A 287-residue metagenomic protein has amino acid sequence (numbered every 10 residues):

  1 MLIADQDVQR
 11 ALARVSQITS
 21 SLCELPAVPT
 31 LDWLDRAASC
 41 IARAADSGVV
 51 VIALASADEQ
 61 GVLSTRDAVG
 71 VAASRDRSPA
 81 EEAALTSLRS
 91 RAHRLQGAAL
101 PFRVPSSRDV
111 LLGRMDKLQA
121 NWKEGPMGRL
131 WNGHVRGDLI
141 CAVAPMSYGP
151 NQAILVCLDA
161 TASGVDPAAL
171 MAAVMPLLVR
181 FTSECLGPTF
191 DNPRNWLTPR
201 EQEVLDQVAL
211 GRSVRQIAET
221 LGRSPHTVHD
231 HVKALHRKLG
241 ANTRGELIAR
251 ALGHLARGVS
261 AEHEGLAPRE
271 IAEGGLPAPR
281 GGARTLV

Functional and structural regions predicted by a protein language model:
L2-A13, Q17-P29, D35-G149, I154-S163: Regulatory input/activation interfaces that engage signals or partners
A162-F181: Amphipathic alpha-helical "output/dimerization" segments
S183-E203: Regulatory hinge/linker segments at domain boundaries that couple sensory/effector modules to output domains
P193, G211-E246: Recognition helix of helix-turn-helix DNA-binding domains
E201-V208, L247: Short alpha-helical "packing" element that flanks the helix-turn-helix/winged-helix DNA-binding module
A209-L210, L252: Short, locally clustered residues in the helix-turn-helix/winged-helix DNA-binding domain
H236-V287: Basic, Lys/Arg-enriched C-terminal extension of HTH/homeodomain DNA-binding domains
